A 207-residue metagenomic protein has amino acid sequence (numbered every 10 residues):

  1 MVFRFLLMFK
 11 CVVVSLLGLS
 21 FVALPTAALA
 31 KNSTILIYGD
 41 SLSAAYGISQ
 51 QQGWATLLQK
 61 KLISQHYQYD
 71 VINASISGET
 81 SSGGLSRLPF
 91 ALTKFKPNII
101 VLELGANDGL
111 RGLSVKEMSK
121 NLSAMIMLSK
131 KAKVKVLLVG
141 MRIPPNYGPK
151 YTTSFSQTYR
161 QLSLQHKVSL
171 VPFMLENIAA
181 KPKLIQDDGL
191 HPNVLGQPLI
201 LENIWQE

Functional and structural regions predicted by a protein language model:
M1-M8: N-terminal secretory signal peptides that target proteins for export/translocation
F3, L17, S33, G39-D40 (+2 more regions): Membrane-interface segments of envelope glycosyltransferases acting on lipid-linked substrates or membrane lipids
M8-A23: Bacterial N-terminal signal peptides
A23-L29: Signal peptide processing junction and immediate N-terminal pro/mature segment of secreted/exported proteins
L29-S77, L88-K96: Serine-esterase "nucleophile elbow" of acetyl-processing enzymes
A44, T80, P145: Flexible, glycine-rich phosphate/dinucleotide-binding loops and adjacent beta-alpha linkers at cofactor/substrate
G47, I72-T80, G109-L113, D188-G189: Acidic/histidine-rich helix-loop elements that form or flank divalent-metal/phosphate-binding sites at the catalytic
L57, L85-E207: Alpha-helical cap/lid subdomain in secreted, periplasmic, or secretory-pathway luminal O-acyl-processing enzymes
